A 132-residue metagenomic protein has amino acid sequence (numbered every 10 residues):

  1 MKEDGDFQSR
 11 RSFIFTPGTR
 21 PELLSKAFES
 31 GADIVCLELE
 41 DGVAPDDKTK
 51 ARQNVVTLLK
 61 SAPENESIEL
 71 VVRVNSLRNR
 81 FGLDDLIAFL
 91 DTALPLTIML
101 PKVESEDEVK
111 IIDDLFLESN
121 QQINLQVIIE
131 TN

Functional and structural regions predicted by a protein language model:
M1: Short, Gly/Pro- and small/polar-rich lid/capping loops
D4-N132: Conserved alpha/beta-domain cores
